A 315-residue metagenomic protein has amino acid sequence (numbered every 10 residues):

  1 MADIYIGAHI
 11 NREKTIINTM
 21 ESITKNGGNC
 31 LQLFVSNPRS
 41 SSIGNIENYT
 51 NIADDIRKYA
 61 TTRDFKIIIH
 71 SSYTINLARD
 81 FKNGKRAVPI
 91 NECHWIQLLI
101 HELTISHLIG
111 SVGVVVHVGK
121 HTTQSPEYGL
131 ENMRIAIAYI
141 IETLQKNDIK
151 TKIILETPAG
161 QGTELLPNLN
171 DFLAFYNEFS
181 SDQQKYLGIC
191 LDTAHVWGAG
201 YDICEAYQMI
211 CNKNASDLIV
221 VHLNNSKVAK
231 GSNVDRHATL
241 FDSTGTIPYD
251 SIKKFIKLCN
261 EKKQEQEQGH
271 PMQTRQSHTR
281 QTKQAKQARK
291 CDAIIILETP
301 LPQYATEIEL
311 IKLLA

Functional and structural regions predicted by a protein language model:
M1-H101: N-terminal pre-domain/capping segments
I4-I10, N29-L33, I67-S71, V114-V116 (+4 more regions): Hydrophobic faces of well-ordered beta-strands that scaffold small-molecule active sites in alpha/beta enzyme cores
H9-E13, S36-P38, S72-T74, G119-H121 (+4 more regions): Active-site beta-loop-alpha junctions enriched in small/polar residues
E21-G28, I46-I68, I100-G110, I140-I149 (+4 more regions): Acidic (Asp/Glu)-rich catalytic clusters
G44, R86-E92, E127, L165-L169 (+3 more regions): Gly/Pro-rich active-site loop or hairpin
T61-T62, L77-G188, G198: Active-site acidic/histidine proton-transfer and metal-coordination neighborhood in alpha/beta enzyme cores
T143, Q264-K290: Intrinsically disordered, low-complexity repeat/linker tracts enriched for polar/charged residues
Y304-A315: C-terminal helical cap(s) of enzyme catalytic domains, especially alpha/beta-barrels
